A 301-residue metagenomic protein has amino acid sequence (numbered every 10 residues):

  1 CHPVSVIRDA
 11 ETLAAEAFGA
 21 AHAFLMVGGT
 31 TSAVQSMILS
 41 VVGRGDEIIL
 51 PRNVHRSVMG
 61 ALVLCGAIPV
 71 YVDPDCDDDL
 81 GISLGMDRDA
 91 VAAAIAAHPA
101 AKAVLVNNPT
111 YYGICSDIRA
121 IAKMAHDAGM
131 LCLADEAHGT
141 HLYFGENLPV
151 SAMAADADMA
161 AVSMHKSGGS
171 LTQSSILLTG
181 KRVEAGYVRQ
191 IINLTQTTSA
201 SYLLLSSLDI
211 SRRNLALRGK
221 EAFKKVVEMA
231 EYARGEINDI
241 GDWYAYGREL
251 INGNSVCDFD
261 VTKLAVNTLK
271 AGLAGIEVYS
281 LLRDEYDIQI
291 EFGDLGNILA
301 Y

Functional and structural regions predicted by a protein language model:
C1-G29: Conserved N-terminal alpha-helix of the aminotransferase class I/II PLP-enzyme fold
H22-I48, G60-A61: Conserved beta-loop-alpha segment that forms the PLP phosphate-binding cup at the N-terminus of a helix
G45-V106: PLP-dependent aminotransferase-like
D46, A67, D127-M130, A157: A short helix->loop->beta-strand "cap" motif at the edges of active sites that frequently abuts
L80-H141: Active-site phosphate-binding strand-loop segment of PLP-dependent enzymes
S151-Q190, Q196-S207: Active-site PLP attachment segment
S211-R234: Structural signature of PLP-dependent enzymes
Y232-Y301: Conserved C-terminal alpha-helix-loop-beta "cap" of PLP-dependent enzymes that closes/shapes the active-site mouth
